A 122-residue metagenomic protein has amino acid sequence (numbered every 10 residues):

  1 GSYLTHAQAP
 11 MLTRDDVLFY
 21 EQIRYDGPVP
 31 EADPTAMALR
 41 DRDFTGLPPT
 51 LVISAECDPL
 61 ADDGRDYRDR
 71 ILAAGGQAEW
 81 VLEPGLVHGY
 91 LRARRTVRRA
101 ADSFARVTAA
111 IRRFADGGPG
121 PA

Functional and structural regions predicted by a protein language model:
G1-A122: Alpha/beta-hydrolase superfamily serine-hydrolase fold, recognizing
